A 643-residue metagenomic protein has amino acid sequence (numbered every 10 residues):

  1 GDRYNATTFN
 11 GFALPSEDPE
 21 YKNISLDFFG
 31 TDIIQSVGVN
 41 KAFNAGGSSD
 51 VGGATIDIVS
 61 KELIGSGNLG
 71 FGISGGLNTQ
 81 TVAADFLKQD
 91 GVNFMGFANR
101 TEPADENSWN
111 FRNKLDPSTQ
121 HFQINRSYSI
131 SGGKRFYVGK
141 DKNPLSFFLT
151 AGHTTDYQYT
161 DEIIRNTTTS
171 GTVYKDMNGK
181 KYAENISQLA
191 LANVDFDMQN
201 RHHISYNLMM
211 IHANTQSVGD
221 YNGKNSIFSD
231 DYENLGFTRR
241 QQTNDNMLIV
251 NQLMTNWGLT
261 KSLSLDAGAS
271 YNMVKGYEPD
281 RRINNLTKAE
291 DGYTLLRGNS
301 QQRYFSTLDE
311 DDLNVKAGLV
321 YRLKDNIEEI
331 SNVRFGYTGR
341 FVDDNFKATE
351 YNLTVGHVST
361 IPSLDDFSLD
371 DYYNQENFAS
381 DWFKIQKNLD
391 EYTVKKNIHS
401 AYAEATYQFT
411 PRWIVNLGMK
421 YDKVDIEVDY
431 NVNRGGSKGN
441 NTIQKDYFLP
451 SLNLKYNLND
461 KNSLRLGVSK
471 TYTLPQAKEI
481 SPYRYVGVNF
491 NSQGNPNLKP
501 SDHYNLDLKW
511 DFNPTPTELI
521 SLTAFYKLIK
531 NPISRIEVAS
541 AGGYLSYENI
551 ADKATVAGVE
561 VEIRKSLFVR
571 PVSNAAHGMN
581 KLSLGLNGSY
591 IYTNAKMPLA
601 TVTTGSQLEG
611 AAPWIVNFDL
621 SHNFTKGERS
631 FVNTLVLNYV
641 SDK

Functional and structural regions predicted by a protein language model:
F12-K41, K61, F86-L87: Short acidic/polar hinge/loop motifs at secondary-structure boundaries that mediate gating or recognition
A13, K275, D343, F367-W382 (+5 more regions): Surface-exposed extracellular loop regions of Gram-negative outer-membrane beta-barrel proteins, predominantly
L63-N68, Y137-L145, N200-R201, T260-S264 (+6 more regions): Short loop/turn motifs that connect adjacent beta-strands in outer-membrane beta-barrel proteins
G75-T79, A151-Y157, M210-N214, Y271-Y277 (+12 more regions): Transmembrane beta-strands of outer-membrane beta-barrel pores
N113-D220, P450-L452: Transmembrane beta-barrel wall of Gram-negative outer-membrane proteins
L296, L308, D312, K316-G318 (+4 more regions): Outer membrane beta-barrel strand-and-loop segments of large Gram-negative receptors, especially TonB-dependent
Q302, S306, R322, E328-N459 (+1 more regions): Signature of Gram-negative outer-membrane beta-barrel scaffolds
A524-L528, L545-D642: Gram-negative outer-membrane beta-barrel transporters
